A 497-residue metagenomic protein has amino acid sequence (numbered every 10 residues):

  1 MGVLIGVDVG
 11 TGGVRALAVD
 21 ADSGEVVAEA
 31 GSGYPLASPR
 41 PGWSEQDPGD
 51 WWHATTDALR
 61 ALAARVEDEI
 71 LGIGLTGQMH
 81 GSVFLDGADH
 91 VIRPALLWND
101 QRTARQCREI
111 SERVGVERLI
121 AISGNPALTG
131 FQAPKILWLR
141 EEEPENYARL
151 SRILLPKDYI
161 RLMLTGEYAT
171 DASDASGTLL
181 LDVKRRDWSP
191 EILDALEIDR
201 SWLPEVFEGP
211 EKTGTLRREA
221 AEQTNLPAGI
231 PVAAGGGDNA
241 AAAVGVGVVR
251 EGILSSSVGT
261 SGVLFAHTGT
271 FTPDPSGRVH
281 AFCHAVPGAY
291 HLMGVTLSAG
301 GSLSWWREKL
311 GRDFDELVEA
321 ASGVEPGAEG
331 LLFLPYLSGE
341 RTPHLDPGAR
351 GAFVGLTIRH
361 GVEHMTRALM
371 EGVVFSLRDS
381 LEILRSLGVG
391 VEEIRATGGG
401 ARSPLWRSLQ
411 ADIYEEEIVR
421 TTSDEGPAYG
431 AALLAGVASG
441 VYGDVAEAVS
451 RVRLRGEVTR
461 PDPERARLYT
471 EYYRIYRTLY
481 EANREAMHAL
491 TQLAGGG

Functional and structural regions predicted by a protein language model:
M1-R93, A121, R149, A221-E222 (+4 more regions): N-terminal glycine/serine-rich phosphate-binding loop of ATP-dependent small-molecule kinases, especially carbohydrate
I5-G6, A104, S111-G124, L128-G130 (+5 more regions): Active-site core segments that coordinate phosphate-bearing ligands/cofactors across diverse enzyme families
R15-L17, G81, G177, L254 (+1 more regions): Conserved beta-strand and immediately adjacent loop positions that scaffold enzyme active sites
G24, D47, I73, D100 (+3 more regions): Residue-level signal for inorganic ion chemistry
E25, S32-G33, W98, R278 (+1 more regions): A generic structural motif
V27, S201-F207, P231-A233, V419-T421: General small-molecule cofactor/ligand-binding pocket signal
R60-W98, P126-Q132, R161-D182, E205-E208 (+1 more regions): Short beta-strand-loop/turn "lid" adjacent to the catalytic site in phosphate-handling enzymes
